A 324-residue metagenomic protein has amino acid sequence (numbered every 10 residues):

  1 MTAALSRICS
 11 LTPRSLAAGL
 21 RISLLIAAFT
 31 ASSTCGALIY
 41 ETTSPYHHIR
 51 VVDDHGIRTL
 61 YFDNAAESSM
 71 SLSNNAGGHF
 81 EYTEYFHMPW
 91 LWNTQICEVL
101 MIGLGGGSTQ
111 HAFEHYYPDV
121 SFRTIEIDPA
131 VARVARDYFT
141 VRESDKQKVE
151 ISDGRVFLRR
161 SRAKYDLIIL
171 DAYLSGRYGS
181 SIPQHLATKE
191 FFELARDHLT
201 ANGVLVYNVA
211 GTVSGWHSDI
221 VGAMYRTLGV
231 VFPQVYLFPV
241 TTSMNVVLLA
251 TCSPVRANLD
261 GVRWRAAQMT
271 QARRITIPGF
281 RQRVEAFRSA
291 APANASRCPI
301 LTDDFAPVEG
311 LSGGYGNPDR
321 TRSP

Functional and structural regions predicted by a protein language model:
M1-S15: N-terminal secretory signal peptides that target proteins for export/translocation
R7, A17-L25: Sec-dependent signal peptide recognition, specifically the positively charged N-region followed immediately by
A31-S32: N-terminal signal peptide c-region/cleavage motif recognized by signal peptidases
C35-T59, D63-S68, Y236-P324: Soluble small-group transferase modules, centered on the S-adenosyl donor enzyme superfamily
D63-S71, L205-N208: Acidic/histidine-rich, surface-exposed loop or edge segments in extracytoplasmic proteins
L72-A76: Extended Gly/Ser/Thr-rich low-complexity repeat segments, especially those forming or decorating extracellular
G77-Y207, S214-M224, V231: The AdoMet/dcAdoMet-binding core of the Class I SAM-like
Y173, A210-T212, V240, S253: Histidine- and/or cysteine-centered catalytic micro-motif in compact active-site loops
